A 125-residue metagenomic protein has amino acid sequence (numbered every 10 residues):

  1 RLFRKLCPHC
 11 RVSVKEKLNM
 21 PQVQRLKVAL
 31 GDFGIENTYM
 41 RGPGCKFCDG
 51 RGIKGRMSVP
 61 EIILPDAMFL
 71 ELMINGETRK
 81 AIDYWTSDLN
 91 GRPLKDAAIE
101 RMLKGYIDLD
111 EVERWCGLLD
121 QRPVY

Functional and structural regions predicted by a protein language model:
R1-Y125: Short, flexible helix-loop junctions that flank or precede catalytic/ligand sites
